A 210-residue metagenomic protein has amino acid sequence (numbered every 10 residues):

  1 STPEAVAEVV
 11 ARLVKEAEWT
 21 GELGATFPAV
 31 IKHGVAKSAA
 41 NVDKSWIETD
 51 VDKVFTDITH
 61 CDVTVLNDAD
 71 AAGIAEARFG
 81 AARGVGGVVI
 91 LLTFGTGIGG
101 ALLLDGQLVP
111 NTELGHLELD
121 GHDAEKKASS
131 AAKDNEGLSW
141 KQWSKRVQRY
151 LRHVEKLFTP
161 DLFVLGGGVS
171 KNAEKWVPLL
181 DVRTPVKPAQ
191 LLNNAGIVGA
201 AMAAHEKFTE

Functional and structural regions predicted by a protein language model:
S1-L23, I31-V35, V51-V63, A75-L91 (+1 more regions): ATP-binding/phosphotransfer module of carbohydrate and carboxylate kinases, centering on a glycine-rich
T26-F27, F94: A secondary-structure boundary/capping signal
A36-E48: A charged helix-plus-loop insertion that forms the helical arch/lid used to bind and gate nucleic-acid substrates
N41-V42, N67, N193: Asparagine-centered polar/low-complexity signal
D68, G95, A200: Active-site glycine-centered loops adjacent to acidic/histidine catalytic or metal-binding residues that shape
A69-G73: Active-site-adjacent loop/helix segments that line or gate small-molecule/cofactor pockets in enzymes
G99: Conserved beta-strand and immediately adjacent loop positions that scaffold enzyme active sites
